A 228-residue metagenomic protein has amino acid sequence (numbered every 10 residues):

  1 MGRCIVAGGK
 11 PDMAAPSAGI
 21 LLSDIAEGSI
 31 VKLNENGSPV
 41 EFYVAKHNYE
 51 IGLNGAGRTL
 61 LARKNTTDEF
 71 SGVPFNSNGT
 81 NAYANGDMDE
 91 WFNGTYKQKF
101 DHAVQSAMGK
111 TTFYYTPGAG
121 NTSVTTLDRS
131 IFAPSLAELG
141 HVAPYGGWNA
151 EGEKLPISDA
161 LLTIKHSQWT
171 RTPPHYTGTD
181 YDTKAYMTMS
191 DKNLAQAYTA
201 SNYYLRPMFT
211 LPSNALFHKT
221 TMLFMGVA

Functional and structural regions predicted by a protein language model:
M1-G8: Polycationic, low-complexity disordered segments in secreted or periplasmic proteins
G9, M13-A228: Collagenous Gly-X-Y triple-helix signature in extracellular proteins
